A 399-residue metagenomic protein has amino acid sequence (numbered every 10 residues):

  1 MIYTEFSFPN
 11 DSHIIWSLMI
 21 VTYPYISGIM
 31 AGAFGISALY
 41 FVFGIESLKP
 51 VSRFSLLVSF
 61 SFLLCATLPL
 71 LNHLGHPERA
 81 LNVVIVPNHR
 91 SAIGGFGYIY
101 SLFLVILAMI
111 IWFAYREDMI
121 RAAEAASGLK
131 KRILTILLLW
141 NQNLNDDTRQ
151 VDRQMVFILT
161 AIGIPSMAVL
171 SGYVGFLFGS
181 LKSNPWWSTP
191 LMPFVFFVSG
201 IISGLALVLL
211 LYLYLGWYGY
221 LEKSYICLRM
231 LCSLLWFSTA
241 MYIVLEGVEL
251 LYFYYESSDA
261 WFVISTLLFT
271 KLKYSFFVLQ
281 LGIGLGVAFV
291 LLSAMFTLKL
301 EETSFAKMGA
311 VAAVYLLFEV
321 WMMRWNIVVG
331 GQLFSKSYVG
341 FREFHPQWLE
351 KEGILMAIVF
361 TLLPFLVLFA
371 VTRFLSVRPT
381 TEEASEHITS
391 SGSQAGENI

Functional and structural regions predicted by a protein language model:
M1-V42, F369, E386, Q394-I399: N-terminal signal-anchor module of multipass membrane proteins
I2-Y3, L71-L81, G172-S183, V248-A260 (+1 more regions): Membrane-helix interface motif
F6, F41-L48, L74-P77, F113-E124 (+4 more regions): Juxtamembrane/interface segments at transmembrane-helix termini
I14-Y25, L48-F60: Loop-to-helix transition at the N-terminal end of transmembrane alpha-helices
M19-Y23, G94-G97, M192-F196, S258-L285 (+1 more regions): Membrane-interface transmembrane-helix boundary segments in multi-pass integral membrane proteins
P24-I26, M109-A306, A312, E319 (+1 more regions): Long, contiguous internal "core" modules enriched in hydrophobic/ aromatic residues
I26-G44, F54-V86, A92-Q142, L159-G163 (+1 more regions): Transmembrane-helix bundle segments that line or gate the permeation/cavity pathway in multi-pass membrane proteins
K307-I399: TerminUS-proximal long segments
